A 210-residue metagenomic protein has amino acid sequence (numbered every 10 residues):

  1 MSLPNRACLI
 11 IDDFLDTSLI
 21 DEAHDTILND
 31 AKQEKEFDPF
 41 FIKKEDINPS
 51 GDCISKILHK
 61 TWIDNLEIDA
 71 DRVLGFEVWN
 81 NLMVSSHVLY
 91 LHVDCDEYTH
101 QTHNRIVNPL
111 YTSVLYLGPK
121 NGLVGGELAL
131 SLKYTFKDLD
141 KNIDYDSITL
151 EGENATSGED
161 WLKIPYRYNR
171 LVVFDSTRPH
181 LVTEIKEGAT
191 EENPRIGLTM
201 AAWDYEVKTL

Functional and structural regions predicted by a protein language model:
M1-N81, S86-L89, E127: Non-heme Fe(II)/2-oxoglutarate
R72-E77, L82-L210: Catalytic core of non-heme Fe(II) oxygenases with the double-stranded beta-helix
